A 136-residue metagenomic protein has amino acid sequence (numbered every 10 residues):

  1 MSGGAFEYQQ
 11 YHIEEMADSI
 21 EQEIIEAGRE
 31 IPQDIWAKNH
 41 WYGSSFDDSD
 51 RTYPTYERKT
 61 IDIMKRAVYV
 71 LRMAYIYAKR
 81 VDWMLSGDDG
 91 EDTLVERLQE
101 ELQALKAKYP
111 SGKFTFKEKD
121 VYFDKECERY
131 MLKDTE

Functional and structural regions predicted by a protein language model:
M1-A5: His-enriched metal-coordination microenvironments in redox/metal-binding proteins
F6-Q9, I13-T135: Long, low-complexity or tandemly repetitive, helically biased scaffold regions used for multimeric assembly/adhesion
